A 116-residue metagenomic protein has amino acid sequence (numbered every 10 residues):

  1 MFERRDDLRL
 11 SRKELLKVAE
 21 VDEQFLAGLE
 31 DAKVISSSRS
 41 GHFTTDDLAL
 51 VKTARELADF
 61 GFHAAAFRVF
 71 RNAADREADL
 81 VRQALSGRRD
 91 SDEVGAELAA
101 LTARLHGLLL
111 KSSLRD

Functional and structural regions predicted by a protein language model:
M1-D116: Arg/Lys-rich, alpha-helical DNA-contact motif
